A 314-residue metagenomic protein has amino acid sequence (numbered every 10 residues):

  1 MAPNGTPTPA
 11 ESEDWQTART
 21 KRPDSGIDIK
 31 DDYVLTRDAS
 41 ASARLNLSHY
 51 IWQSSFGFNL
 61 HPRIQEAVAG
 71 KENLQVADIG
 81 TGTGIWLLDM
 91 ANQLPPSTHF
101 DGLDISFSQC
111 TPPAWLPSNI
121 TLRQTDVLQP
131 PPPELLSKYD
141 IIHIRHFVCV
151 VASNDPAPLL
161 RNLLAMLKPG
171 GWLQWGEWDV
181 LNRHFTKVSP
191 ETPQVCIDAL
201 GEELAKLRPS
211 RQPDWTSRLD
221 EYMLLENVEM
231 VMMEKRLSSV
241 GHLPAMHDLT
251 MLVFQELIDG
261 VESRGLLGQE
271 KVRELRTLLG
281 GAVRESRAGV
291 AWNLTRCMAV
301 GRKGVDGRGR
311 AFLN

Functional and structural regions predicted by a protein language model:
M1-T20, D155, Q174-V180, P190-V195 (+3 more regions): N-terminal accessory segments
G5-N73: Class I SAM-dependent methyltransferase Rossmann-like catalytic core, especially the SAM/SAH-binding loop
N73-P132: Class I SAM-dependent methyltransferase SAM/SAH-binding core
P131-I142: A short acidic, Gly/Pro-enriched loop at the edge of an enzyme's catalytic core that lines a small-molecule cofactor
I141-V148, G176: Residues lining the SAM
V150, K168, W172-V253, D259-L266: Conserved catalytic/acceptor-binding region of the Class I
A157-P169: A short glycine-rich, Lys/Arg-flanked "PGG" loop and its adjoining helix->strand segment in the class I
E226-N314: C-terminal lobe and adjacent flexible extensions of AdoMet/dcAdoMet transferase-like proteins
